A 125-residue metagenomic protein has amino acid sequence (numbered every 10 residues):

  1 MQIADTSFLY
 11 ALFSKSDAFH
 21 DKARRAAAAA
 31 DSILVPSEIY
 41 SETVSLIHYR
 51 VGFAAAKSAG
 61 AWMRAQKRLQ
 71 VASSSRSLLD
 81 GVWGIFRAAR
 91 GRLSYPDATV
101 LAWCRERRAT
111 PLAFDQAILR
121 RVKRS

Functional and structural regions predicted by a protein language model:
M1-V35, H48-G60: Short, well-structured N-terminal submotif of metal-dependent ribonuclease cores
L9, Y40, I118-L119: A generic structural signal for short hydrophobic patches within well-formed alpha-helices
Y10, V44-S45, W83, L101: Amphipathic alpha-helical segments within well-ordered protein domains
P36-T43: Short, conserved active-site loops that position catalytic residues or coordinate cofactors/metal ions across diverse
S45-H48, R105: Short glycine/serine- and small hydrophobic-enriched flexible loop segments
L69-Q116: Active-site neighborhoods of divalent-metal-dependent phosphate/nucleic-acid chemistry enzymes
L119-S125: Short loop/helix-cap segments at secondary-structure boundaries that form the rim of catalytic
